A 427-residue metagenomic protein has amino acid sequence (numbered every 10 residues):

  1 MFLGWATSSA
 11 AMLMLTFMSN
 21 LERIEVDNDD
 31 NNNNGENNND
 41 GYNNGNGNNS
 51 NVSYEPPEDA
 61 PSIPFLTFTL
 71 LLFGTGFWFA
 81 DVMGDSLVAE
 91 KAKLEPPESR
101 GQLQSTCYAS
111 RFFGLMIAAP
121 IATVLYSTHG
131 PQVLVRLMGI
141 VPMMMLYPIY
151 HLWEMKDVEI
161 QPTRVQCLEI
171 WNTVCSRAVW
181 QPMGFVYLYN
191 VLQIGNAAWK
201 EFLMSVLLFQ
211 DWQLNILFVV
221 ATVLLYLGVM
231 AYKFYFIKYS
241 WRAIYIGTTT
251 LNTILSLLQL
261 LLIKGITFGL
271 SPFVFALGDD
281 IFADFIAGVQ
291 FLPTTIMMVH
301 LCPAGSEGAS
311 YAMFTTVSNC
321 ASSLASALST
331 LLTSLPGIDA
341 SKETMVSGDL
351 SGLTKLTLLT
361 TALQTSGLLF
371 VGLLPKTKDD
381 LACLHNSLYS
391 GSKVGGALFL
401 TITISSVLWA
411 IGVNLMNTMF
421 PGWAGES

Functional and structural regions predicted by a protein language model:
M1, Y126, L225-G247, T333: Helix-to-loop junctions at the C-terminal end of transmembrane segments in multipass secondary transporters
F2-D27, N51-D59, T250-G269: C-terminal ends and interior cores of transmembrane alpha-helices in multi-pass membrane transporters/permeases
S9, V133-H151, D349-G372, L400-T403: Symmetry-related core transmembrane helices of the 12-TM Major Facilitator Superfamily/SLC fold
L71, T75, C175-A198, I281 (+1 more regions): Pair of pore-lining "gating" transmembrane helices in MFS-fold secondary transporters
S99-T123, A221, T315-S329: Glycine-rich segments within core transmembrane alpha-helices of 12-TM secondary carriers
D157-M183, S387: Juxtamembrane intracellular "pre-TM" segments in multi-pass secondary transporters
A197-L214, F420-E426: Short amphipathic helix-loop junctions that connect adjacent transmembrane helices in Major Facilitator Superfamily/SLC
Y245-Q290: C-terminal transmembrane helical hairpin of 12-TM major facilitator-type secondary transporters
